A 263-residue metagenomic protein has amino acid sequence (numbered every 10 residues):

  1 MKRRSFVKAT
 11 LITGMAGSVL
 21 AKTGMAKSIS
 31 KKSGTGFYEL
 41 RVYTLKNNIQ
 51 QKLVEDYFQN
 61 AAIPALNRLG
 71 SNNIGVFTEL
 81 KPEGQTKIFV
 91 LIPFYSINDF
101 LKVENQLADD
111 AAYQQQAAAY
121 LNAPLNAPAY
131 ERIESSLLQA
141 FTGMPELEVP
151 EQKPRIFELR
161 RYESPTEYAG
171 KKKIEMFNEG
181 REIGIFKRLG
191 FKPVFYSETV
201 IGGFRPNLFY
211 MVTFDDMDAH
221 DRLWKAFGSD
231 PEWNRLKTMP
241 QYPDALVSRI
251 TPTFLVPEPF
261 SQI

Functional and structural regions predicted by a protein language model:
S5-A26: N-terminal export signals
A21-I49, I74: C-terminal segment of N-terminal export signals and the immediately downstream linker at the start of the mature
K32-L40, T44-L45, G84-Y95, S197-E198 (+1 more regions): Accessory recognition modules or surfaces
Y43-V54, N60-R68, N73-L147, S164 (+1 more regions): Hydrophobic, ordered structural segments
A140-M217: Surface-exposed interaction/gating patches
V256-Q262: Short, low-complexity, Pro/Ser/Thr/Gly-rich segments in the mature regions of secreted, periplasmic
